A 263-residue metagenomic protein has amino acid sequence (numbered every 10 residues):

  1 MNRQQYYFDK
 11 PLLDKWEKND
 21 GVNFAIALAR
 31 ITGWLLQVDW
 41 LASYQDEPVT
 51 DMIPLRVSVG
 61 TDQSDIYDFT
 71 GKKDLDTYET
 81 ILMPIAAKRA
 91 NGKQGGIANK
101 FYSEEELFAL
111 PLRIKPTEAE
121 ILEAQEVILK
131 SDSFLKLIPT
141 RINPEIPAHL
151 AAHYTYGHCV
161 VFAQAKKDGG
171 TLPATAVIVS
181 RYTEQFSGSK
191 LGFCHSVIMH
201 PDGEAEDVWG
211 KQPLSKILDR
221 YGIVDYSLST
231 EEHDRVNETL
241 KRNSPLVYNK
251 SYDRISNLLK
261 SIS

Functional and structural regions predicted by a protein language model:
M1-S263: A structural boundary/capping signal
